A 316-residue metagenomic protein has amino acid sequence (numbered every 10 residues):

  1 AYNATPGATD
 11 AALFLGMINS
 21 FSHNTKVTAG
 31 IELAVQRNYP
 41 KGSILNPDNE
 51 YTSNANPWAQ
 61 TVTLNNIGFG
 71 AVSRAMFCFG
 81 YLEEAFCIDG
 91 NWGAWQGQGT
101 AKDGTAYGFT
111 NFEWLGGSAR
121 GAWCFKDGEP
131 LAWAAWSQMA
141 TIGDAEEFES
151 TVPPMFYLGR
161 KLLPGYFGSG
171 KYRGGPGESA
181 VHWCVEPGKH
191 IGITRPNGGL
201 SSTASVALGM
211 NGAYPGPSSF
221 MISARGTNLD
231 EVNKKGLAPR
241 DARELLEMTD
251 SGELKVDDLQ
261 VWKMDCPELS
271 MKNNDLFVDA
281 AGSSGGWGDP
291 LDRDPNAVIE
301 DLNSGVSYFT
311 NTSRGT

Functional and structural regions predicted by a protein language model:
A1-T316: Glycine/proline-enriched, intrinsically flexible loops and inter-domain linkers
